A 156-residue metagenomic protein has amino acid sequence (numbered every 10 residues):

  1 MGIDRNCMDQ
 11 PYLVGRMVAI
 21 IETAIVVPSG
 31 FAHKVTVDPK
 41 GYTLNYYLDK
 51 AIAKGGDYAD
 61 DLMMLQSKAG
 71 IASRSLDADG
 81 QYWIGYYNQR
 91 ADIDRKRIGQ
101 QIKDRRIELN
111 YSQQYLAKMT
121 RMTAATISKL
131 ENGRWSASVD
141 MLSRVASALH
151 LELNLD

Functional and structural regions predicted by a protein language model:
M1-D92: Intrinsic-disorder/low-complexity detector
R16, I20, Y86, R106-I107 (+2 more regions): Residues within alpha-helical segments
Q100-L116, R144: Short basic helix-loop element that most often maps to the first helix and adjoining turn of HTH DNA-binding modules
N110-S128: Short alpha-helical DNA-recognition segment
S138-L155: DNA major-groove recognition helix of helix-turn-helix/homeodomain DNA-binding modules
